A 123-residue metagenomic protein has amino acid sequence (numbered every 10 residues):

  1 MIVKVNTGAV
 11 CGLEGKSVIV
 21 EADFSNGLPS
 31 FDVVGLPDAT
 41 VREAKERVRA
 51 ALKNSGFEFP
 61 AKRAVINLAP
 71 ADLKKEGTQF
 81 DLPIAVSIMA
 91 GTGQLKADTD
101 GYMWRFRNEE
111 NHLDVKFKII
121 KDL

Functional and structural regions predicted by a protein language model:
M1-L123: Peripheral, non-AAA+ core regions of ATP-driven protein-machinery
